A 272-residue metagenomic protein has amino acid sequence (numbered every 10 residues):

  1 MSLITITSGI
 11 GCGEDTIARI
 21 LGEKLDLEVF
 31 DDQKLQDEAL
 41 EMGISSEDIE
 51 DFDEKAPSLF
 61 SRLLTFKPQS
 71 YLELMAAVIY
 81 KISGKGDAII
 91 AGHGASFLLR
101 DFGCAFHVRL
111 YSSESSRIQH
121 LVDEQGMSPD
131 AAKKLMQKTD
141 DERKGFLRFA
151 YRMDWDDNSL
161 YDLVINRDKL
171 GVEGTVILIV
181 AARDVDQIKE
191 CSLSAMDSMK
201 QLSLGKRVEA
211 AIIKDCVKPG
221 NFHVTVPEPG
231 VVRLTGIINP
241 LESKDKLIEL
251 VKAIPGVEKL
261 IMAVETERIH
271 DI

Functional and structural regions predicted by a protein language model:
M1-L3: Extreme N-terminal starter segment of soluble prokaryotic enzymes
T5-R19: Glycine-rich phosphate-binding P-loop
E28-L40: Short beta-strand-centered segment that lines the nucleotide-binding/catalytic pocket of NTP-utilizing
E38-D87, M127: ATP-dependent small-molecule kinase phosphotransfer cores that center on conserved nucleotide phosphate-binding segments
F66, G94-S96, L170: Short glycine-rich anion-binding loops that position phosphate/pyrophosphate groups of nucleotides and phosphorylated
A88-E124: ATP-dependent NMP and nucleoside kinases share a basic, alpha-helical "lid"
D101, S112, Q119-E124, F146-L160 (+2 more regions): N-terminal targeting leaders
